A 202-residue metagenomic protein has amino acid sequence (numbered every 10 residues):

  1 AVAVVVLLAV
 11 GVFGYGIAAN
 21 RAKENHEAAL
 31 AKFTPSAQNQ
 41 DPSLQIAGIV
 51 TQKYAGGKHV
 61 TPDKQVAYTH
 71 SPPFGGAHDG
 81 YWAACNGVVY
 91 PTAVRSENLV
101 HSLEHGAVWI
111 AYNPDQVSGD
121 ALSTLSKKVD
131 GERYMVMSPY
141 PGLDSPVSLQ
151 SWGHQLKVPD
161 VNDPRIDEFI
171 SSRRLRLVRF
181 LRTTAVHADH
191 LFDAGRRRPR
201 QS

Functional and structural regions predicted by a protein language model:
A1-A29: Hydrophobic single-pass membrane-targeting/anchoring helices
K23, T124, K128-S202: Helix-rich interaction surfaces within compact, conserved domain-sized segments that mediate assembly or partner
K23-L44: N-terminal low-complexity, Pro/Thr-rich disordered segments that flank secretion/membrane-targeting signals
A37-N98: Surface-exposed, low-hydrophobicity interaction/linker segments
H59, C85-G87, P114, V158 (+1 more regions): Functionally engaged cysteine thiol sites
H70-P72, Y112, P139, S151: Pocket-edge structural micro-motifs
D79-D130, V136: Mid-length scaffold segments of soluble, non-membrane domains
